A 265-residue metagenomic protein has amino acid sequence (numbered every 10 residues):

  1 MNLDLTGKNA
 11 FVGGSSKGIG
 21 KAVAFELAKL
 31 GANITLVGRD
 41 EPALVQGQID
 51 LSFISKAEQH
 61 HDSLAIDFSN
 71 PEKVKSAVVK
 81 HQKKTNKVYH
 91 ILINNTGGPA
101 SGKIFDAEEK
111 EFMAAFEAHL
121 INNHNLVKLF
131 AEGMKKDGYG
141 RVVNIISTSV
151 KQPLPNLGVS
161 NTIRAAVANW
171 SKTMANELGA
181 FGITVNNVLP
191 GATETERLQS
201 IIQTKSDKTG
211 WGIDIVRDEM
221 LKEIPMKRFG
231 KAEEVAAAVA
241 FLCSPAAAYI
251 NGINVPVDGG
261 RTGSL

Functional and structural regions predicted by a protein language model:
N9, S16-K17: Conserved glycine-rich cofactor-binding loop
I19, Q152, A240, N251-L265: Short C-terminal tail/terminal secondary-structure segment of NAD(P)H-dependent dehydrogenase/reductase domains
L30-G47: Conserved glycine-rich Rossmann-like NAD(P)H-binding loop of the short-chain dehydrogenase/reductase
K103-I104, E108-F116, V142, M220: Substrate-binding pocket helix/loop in short-chain dehydrogenase/reductase
E132, N176-E177, A248: Alpha-helical segment proximal to the catalytic Tyr-Lys
V143-V167, S171-A180, A192-T193: Catalytic loop of short-chain dehydrogenase/reductase
G179, T184, I250-G252: Short, small/polar-rich loop/turn modules that mediate ligand/substrate recognition or access, typified
